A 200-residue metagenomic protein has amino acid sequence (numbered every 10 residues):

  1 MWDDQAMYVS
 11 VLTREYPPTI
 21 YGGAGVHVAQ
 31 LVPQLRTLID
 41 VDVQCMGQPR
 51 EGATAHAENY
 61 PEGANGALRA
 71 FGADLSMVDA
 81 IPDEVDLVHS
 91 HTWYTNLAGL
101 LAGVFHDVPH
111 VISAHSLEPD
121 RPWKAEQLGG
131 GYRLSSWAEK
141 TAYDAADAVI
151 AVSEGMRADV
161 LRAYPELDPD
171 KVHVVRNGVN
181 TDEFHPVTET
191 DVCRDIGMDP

Functional and structural regions predicted by a protein language model:
M1-E51: N-terminal subdomain of nucleotide-sugar transferases
R14, A114-L117, R176-N177: Histidine-centered beta-alpha loop that forms part of the nucleotide-sugar donor binding/catalytic region in diverse
R50-I81, E126-Q127: A short, charged, and often flexible helix/loop element on the N-terminal side of the glycosyltransferase catalytic
S90, A151-V152: Short beta-strand scaffold positions
S90-T95, A114: Short His-centered aromatic/hydrophobic patch
V108-V111, P119-T141: Nucleotide-sugar donor phosphate/pyrophosphate-binding loop at the beta->alpha transition of glycosyltransferases
G155, G178: Carbohydrate-associated surface elements
H185-M198: A short helix/loop element that forms part of the nucleotide-sugar donor recognition site in Leloir-type
